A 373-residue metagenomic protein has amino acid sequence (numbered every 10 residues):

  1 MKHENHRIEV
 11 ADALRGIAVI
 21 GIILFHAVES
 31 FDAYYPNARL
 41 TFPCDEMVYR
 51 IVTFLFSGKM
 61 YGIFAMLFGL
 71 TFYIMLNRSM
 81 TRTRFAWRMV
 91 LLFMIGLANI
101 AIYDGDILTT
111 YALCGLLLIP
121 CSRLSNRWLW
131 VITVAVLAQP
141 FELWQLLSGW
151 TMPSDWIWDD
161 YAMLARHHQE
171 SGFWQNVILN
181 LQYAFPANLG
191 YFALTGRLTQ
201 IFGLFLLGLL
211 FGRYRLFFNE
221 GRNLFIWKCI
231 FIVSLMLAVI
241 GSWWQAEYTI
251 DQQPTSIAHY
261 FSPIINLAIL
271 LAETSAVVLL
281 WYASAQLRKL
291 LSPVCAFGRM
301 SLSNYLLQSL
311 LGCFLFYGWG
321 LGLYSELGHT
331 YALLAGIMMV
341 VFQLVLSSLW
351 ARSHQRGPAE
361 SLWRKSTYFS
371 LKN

Functional and structural regions predicted by a protein language model:
M1-F68: N-terminal signal-anchor module of multipass membrane proteins
H6-L14, A18-V19, W227-F231, W281-L311 (+2 more regions): Functional transmembrane helices that form membrane-embedded active or gating regions
V28-F56, M94, E142-W158, Q182-A193 (+3 more regions): Juxtamembrane/transmembrane-helix boundary motifs at the membrane-water interface
G62-N77, L108-S122, G196-N219, I265-A285: Specific transmembrane alpha-helix
M80, L117-V134, L210-I232: Solvent-exposed interhelical
A135-F211: Long hydrophobic alpha-helical segments that form multi-pass transmembrane helix bundles in integral membrane proteins
C229-S284, L290-L291: Alpha-helical transmembrane segments and terminal signal-anchor/GPI-anchor hydrophobic tails, characterized by long
A258-A268, S301, Y324-S347: Membrane-interface transmembrane-helix boundary segments in multi-pass integral membrane proteins
